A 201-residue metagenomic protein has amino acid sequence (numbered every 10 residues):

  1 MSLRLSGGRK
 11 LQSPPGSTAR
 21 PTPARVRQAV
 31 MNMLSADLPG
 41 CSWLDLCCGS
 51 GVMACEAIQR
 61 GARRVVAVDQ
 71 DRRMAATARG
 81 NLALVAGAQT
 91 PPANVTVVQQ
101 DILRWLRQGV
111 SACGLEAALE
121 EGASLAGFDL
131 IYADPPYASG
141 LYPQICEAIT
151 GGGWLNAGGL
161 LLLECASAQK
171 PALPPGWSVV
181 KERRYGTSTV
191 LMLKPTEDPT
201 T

Functional and structural regions predicted by a protein language model:
M1-T201: Class I S-adenosyl-L-methionine-dependent methyltransferase catalytic core
